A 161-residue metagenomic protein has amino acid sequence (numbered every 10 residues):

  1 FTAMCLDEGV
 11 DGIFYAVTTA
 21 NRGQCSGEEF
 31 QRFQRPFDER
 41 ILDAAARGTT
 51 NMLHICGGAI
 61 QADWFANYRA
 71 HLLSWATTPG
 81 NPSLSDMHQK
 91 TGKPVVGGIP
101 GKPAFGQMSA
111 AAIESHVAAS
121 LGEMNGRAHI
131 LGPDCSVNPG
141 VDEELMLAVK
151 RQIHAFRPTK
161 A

Functional and structural regions predicted by a protein language model:
F1-A161: Active-site loop segments of alpha/beta catalytic cores
